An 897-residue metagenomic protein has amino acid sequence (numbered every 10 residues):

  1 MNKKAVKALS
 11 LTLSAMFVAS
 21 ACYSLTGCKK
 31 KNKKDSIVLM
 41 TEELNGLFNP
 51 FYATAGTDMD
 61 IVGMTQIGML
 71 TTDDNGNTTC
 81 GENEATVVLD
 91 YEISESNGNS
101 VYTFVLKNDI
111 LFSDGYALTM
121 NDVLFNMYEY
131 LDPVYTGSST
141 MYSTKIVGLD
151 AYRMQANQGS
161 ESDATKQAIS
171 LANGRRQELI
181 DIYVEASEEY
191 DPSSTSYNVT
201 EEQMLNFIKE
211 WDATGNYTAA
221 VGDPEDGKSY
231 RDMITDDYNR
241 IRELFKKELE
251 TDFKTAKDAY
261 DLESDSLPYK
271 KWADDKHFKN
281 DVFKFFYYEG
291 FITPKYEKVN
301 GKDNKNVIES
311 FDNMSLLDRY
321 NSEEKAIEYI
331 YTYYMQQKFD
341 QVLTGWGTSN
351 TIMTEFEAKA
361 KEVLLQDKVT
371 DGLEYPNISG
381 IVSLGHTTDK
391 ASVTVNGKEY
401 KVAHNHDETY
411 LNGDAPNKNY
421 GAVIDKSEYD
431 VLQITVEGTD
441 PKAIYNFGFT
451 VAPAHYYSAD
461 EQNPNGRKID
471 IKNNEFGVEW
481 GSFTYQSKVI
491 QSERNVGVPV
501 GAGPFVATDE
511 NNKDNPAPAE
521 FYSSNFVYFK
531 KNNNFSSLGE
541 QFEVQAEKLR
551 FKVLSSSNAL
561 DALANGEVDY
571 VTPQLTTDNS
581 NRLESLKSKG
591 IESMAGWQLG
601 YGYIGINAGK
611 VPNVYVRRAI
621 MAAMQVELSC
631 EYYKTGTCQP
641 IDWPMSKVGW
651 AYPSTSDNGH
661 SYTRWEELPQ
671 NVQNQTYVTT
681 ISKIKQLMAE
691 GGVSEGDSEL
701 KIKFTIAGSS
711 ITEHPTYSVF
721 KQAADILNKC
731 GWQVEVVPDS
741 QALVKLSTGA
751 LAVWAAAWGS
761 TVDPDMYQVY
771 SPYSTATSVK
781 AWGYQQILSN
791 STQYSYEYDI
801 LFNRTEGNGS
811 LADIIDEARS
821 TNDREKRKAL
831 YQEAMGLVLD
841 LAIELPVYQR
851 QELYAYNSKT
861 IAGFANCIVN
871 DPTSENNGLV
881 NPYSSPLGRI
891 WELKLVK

Functional and structural regions predicted by a protein language model:
K34-E43, S100-F104, L432-Q433, G503-V506 (+4 more regions): Short, well-ordered beta-strand elements
M40-G98, V105: N-terminal lobe/hinge region of extracytoplasmic solute-binding protein
T71-N75, K398, K418, D440 (+3 more regions): Gly/Pro-rich hinge or "lid" segments in bacterial periplasmic/extracellular proteins
T136, V184-E202, N206-L262, S266-L267 (+16 more regions): Extracytoplasmic/peripheral linker and loop segments enriched in polar/acidic and small residues with frequent Thr/Pro
V436-G438, Y445, A454-Y456, A595 (+4 more regions): Detector for C-terminal structural segments
F505-K531, P612-D725, K729, Q733 (+3 more regions): Append "and occasionally in soluble cytosolic enzymes with long acidic Gly/Pro-rich linkers
N525, N532-R582: Ligand-site clamp/hinge motif
K530-F535, G596-A619, A623, Y632-Y633 (+2 more regions): A bilobed periplasmic-binding-protein/Venus flytrap-type ligand-binding module shared by bacterial periplasmic
